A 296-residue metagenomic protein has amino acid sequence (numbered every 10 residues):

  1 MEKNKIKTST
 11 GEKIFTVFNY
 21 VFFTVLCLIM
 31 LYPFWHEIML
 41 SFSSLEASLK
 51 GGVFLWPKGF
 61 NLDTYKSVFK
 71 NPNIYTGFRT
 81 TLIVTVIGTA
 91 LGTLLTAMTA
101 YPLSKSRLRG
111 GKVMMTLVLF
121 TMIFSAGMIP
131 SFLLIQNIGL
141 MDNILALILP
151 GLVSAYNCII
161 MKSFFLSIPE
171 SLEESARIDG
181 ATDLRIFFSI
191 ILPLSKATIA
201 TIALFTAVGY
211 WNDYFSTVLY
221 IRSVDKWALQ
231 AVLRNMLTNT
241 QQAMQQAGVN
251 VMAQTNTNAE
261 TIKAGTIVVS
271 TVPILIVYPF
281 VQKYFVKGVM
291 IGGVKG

Functional and structural regions predicted by a protein language model:
E2-G296: A hydrophobic, multi-pass inner-membrane permease signature
